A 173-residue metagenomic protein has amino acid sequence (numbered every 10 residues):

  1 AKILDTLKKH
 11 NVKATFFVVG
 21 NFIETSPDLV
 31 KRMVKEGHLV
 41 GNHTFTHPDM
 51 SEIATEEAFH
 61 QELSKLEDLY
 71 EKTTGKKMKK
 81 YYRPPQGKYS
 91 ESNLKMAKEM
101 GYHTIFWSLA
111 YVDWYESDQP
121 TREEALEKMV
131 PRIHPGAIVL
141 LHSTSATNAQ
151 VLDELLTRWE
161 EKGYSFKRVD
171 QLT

Functional and structural regions predicted by a protein language model:
A1-K80, E154, S165, T173: Active-site beta->alpha N-cap acidic-glycine motif
L7, F16, V40, Y82-P85 (+3 more regions): Divalent metal-coordination and catalytic microenvironments
H10, E36-G37, M100, P135-G136 (+1 more regions): Structured helix-beta-strand junction loops
V12-K13, A110-D113, V139: N-terminal start-of-chain detector that recognizes signal peptides and the immediate post-cleavage beginning
V18-N21, N42-T44, P84-Q86, S108 (+2 more regions): A cross-domain feature marking catalytic cores of carbohydrate-active enzymes and several ubiquitous metabolic/repair
P48-T74, K88-P135, N148-Q150: Alpha-helical scaffold elements lining the catalytic groove of polysaccharide deacetylases
H134-D170: Catalytic grooves of carbohydrate-active enzymes
